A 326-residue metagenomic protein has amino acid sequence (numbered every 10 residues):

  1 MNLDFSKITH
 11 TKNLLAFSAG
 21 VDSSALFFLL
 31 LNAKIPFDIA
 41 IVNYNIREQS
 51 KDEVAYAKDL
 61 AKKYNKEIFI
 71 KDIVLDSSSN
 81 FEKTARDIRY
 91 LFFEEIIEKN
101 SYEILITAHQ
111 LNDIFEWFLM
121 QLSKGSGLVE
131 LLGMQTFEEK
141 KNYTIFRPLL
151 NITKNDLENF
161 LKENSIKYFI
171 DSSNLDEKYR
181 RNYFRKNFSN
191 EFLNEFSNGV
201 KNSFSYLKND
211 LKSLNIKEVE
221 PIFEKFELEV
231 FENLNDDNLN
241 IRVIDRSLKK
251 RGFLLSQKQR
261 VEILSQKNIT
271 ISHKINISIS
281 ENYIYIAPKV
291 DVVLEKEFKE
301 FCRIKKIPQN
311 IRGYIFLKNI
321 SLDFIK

Functional and structural regions predicted by a protein language model:
M1-L119, N155-D156, E163: ATP-dependent adenylation/nucleotidyltransferase module used to activate substrates
F5-T11, S18, E139, F204-K326: AMP-forming adenylation/ATP pyrophosphatase catalytic core
V42, I73, L150, S172-N174 (+1 more regions): Proline- and acidic/polar-enriched loop/turn elements at helix boundaries
K63-E67, F92-I97, V129-G133, L193-F196 (+2 more regions): Glycine-rich loops and low-complexity Gly/Arg-rich segments that provide flexible linkers or classic glycine-based
S78-E82, R180-N182, K267-I269, F324-K326: Short, solvent-exposed polar/charged micro-motifs at secondary-structure junctions
E94, K99-N100, E163, N190 (+3 more regions): Asparagine-rich low-complexity intrinsically disordered tracts
E103-T107, S172, D176, L255: Short, surface-exposed helix-loop/turn micro-motifs enriched in polar/charged residues
N112-G252: Flexible helical/loop "lid" subdomain adjacent to adenine-nucleotide binding pockets
